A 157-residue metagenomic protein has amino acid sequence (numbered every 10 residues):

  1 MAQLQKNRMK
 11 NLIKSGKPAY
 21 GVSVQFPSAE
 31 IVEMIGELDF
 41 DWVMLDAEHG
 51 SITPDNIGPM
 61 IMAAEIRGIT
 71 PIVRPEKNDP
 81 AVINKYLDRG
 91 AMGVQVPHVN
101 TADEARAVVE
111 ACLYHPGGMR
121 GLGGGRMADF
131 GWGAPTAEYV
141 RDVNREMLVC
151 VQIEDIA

Functional and structural regions predicted by a protein language model:
M1-G21, G133-R145: N-terminal amphipathic alpha-helix/helix-capping segment at the start of soluble metabolic enzymes
P18-V24, V43-L45, P71-P75, V94-V96 (+1 more regions): Hydrophobic faces of well-ordered beta-strands that scaffold small-molecule active sites in alpha/beta enzyme cores
V24-L38, K77-K85, D155-A157: Short, acidic/polar
I31-P59: Glycine-rich, proline-tolerant flexible connector loops at the mouths of alpha/beta enzymes
L38-W42, D88-G93, L113-Y114: Glycine-enriched alpha-helix->loop->beta-strand junction motifs that scaffold or abut catalytic
A47-G50, E76-K77, V99-T101: Short, ordered loop/turn segments at secondary-structure junctions
P54-D88, E110-G118, R141-E146: Alpha-helix-loop-beta-strand connector modules within alpha/beta enzyme cores
A81, G93-A157: Conserved anion-binding
